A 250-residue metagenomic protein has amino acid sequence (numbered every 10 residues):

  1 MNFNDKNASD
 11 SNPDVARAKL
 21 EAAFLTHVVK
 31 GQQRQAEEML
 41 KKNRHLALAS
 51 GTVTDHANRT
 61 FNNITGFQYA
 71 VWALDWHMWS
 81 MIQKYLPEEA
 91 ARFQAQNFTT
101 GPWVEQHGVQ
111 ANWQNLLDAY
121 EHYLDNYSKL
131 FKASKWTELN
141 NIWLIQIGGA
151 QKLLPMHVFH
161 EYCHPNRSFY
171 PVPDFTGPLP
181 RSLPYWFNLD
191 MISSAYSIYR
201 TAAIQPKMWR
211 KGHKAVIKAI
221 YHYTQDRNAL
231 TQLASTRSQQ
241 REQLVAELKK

Functional and structural regions predicted by a protein language model:
F3-K250: Ankyrin repeat (ANK) tandem arrays and their immediately adjacent linkers/low-complexity segments
